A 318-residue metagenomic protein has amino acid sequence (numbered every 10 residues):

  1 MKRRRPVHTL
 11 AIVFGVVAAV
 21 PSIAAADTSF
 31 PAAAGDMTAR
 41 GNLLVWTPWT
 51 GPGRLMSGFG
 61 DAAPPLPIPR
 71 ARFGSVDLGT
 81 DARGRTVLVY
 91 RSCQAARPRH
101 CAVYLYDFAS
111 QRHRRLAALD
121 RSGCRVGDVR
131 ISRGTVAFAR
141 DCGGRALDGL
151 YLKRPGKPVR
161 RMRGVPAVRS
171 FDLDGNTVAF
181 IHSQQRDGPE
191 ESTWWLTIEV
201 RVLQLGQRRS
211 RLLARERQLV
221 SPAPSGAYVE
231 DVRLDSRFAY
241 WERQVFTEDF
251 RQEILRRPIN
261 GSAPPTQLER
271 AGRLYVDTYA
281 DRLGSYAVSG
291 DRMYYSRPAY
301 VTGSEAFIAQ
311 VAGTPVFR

Functional and structural regions predicted by a protein language model:
M1-A11: Bacterial N-terminal signal peptides that target proteins for export
K2, S22-I23: Acidic, Pro/Ser/Gly/Ala-rich intrinsically disordered segments
L10-P21: Bacterial N-terminal signal peptides
A24-R318: Sequence signature of WD/YWTD-type beta-propeller architectures
